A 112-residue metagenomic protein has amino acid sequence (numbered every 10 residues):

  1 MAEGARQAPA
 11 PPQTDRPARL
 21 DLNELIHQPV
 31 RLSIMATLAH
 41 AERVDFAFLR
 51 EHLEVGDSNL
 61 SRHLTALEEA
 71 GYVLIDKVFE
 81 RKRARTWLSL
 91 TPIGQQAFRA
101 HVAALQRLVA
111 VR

Functional and structural regions predicted by a protein language model:
M1-R19, S33-A36, Q96-R112: Amphipathic alpha-helical dimerization/coiled-coil segments that flank or bridge DNA-binding/regulatory modules
P17-N59, E80-K82, W87-S89: N-terminal helix-turn-helix DNA-binding core of bacterial DNA-binding proteins
L64-A70: Basic amphipathic alpha-helical segments that dock to polyanions
A70-A84: Beta-hairpin "wing" of winged helix-turn-helix
L90-G94: Accessory beta->alpha helical hairpin/"wing" motif in late/C-terminal subdomains of nucleic-acid enzymes
